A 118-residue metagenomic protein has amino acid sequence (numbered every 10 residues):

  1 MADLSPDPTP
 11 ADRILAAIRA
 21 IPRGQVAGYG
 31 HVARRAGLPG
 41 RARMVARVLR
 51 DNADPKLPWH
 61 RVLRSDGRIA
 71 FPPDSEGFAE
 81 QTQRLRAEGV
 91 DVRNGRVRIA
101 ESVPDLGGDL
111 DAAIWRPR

Functional and structural regions predicted by a protein language model:
A2-R118: Nucleic acid-binding interface residues in structured DNA/RNA-binding domains, emphasizing the DNA-engaging scaffolds
